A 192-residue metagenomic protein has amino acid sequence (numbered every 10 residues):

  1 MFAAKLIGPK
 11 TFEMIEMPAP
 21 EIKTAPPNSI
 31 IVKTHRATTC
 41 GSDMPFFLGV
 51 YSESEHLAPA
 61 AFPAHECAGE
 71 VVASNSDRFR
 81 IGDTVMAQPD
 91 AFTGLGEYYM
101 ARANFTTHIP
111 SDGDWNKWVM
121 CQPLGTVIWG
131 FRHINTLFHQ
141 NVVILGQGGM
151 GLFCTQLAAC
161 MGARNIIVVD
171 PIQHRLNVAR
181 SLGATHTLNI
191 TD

Functional and structural regions predicted by a protein language model:
M1, D83, H139-Q140, R164: Nucleotide donor/acceptor-binding cores
I22-T38, Y51-F92, G113: Glycine-rich beta-strand-centered segment in the early N-terminal region that forms part of a ligand/cofactor-binding
C40, D77, M150, H174: Conserved Rossmann-like nucleotide-cofactor binding loop
S42-L48: Cytochrome P450 core scaffold surrounding the K-helix E-X-X-R motif and the conserved "meander" helix-loop region
H65, Q88-L145, L176: NAD(P)H dinucleotide-binding glycine-rich loop of Rossmann-like/cofactor-binding domains, especially the beta1-alpha1
T126, M150, A158: Hydrophobic/small residue at the entry helix of a nucleotide-binding pocket
I144, A159-D192: Adenosine-nucleotide cofactor-binding segment
